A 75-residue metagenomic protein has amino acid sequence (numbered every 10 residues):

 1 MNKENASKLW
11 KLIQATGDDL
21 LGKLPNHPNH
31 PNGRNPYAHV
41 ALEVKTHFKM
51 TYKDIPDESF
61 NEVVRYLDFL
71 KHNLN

Functional and structural regions predicted by a protein language model:
M1-N75: Positively charged, phosphate-engaging catalytic surfaces used for nucleic-acid and nucleotide handling
